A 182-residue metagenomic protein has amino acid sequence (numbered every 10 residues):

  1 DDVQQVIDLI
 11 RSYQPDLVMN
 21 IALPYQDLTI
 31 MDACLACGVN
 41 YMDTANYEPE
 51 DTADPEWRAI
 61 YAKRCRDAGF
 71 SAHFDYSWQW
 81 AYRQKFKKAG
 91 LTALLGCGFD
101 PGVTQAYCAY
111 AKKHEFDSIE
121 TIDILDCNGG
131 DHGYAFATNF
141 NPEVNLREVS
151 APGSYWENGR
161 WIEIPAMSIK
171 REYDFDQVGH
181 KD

Functional and structural regions predicted by a protein language model:
D1-A53: NAD(P)H-binding glycine-rich loop region in Rossmannoid oxidoreductase-like domains and their noncatalytic homologs
D8, D54-W57, A106-C108: Short secondary-structure transition/capping segments
M19-N20, S71, D75, G96-D100: Glycine- and other small-residue-rich loops at beta-strand/loop junctions that grip anionic moieties
L23-P24, Y76, N145: Short alpha-helix boundary/capping motifs
D27, Y47-E56, D100-V103, C127-H132: Short gly/pro/ser/thr-enriched loop/turn and capping motifs at secondary-structure boundaries
L35-C37, R58-I60, A111: Glycine-rich, phosphate-binding/catalytic loops in enzymes
A45-L91: Rossmann-fold NAD(P)-binding glycine/threonine-rich loop
W80-A81, F86-D182: Rossmann-like dinucleotide-binding core of oxidoreductases
